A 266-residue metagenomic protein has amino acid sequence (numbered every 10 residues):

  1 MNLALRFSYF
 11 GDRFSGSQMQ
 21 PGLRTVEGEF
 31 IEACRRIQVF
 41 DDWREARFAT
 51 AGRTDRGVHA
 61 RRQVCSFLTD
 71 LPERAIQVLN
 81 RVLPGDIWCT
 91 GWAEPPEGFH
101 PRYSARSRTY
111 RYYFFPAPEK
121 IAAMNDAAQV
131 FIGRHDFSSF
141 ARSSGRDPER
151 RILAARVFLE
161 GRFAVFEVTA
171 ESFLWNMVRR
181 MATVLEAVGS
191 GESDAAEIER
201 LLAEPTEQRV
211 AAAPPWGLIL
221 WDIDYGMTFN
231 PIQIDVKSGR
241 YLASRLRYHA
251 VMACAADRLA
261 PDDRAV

Functional and structural regions predicted by a protein language model:
M1-V266: Structured-RNA-binding interfaces characteristic of tRNA pseudouridine synthases
